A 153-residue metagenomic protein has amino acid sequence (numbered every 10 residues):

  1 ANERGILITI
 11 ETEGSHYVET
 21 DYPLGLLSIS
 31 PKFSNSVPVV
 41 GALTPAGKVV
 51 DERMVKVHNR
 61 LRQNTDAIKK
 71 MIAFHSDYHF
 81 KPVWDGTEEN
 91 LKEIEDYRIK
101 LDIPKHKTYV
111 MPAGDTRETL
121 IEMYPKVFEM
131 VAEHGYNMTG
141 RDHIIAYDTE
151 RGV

Functional and structural regions predicted by a protein language model:
A1-V153: Conserved AdoMet/S-adenosylmethionine-binding subsite of the radical SAM
